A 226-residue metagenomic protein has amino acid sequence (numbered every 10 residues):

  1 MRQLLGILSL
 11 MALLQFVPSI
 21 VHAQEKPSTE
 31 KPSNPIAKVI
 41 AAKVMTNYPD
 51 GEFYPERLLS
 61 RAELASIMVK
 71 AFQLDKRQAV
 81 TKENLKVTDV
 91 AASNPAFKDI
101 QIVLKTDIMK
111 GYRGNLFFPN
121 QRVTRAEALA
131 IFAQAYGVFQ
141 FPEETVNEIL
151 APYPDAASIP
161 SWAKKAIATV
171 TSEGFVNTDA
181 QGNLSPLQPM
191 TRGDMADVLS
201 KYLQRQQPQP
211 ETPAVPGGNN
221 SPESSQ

Functional and structural regions predicted by a protein language model:
R2-S33, T46-L58, A62, V69-F97 (+4 more regions): Feature responds to low-complexity, polar/acidic, surface-exposed segments characteristic of secreted/exported proteins
V39-A41, M45: Mature N-terminal segment immediately following signal peptide/propeptide cleavage in secreted/periplasmic
K43, D107, G174: Phosphate/pyrophosphate-binding loop motifs in nucleotide- or prenyl diphosphate-using proteins
D99, I131, A166, V198-K201: Conserved "repeat-terminator" motif of extracellular CCP/Sushi domains
A168-V170: Intrinsically disordered, low-complexity, charge-dense segments enriched in Lys/Arg and Glu/Asp interspersed
T191-V198: C-terminal/domain-terminus segments
